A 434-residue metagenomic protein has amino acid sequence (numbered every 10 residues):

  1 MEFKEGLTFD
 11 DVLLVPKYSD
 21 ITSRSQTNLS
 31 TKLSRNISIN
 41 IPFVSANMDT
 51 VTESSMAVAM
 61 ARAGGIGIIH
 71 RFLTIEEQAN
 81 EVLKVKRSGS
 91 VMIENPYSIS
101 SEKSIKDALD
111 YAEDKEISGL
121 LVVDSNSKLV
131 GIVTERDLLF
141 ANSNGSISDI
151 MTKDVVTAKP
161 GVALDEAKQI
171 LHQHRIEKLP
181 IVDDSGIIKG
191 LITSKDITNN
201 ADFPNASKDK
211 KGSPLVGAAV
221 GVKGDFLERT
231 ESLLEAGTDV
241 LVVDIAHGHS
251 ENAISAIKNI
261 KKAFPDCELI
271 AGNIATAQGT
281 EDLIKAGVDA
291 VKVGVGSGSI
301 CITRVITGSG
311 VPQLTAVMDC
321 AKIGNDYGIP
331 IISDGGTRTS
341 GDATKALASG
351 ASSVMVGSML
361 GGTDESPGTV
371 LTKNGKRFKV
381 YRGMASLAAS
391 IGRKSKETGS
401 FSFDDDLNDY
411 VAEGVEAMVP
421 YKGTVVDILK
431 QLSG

Functional and structural regions predicted by a protein language model:
M1-Y18, T22-S25, S100, K159 (+4 more regions): Alpha/beta catalytic cores of nucleotide-metabolism and tRNA/nucleoside-modifying enzymes
S23-N40, A46-M48, E77-K115, V122-D124 (+5 more regions): Bateman/CBS regulatory modules and CBS-like beta-alpha motifs in cytosolic regions of diverse proteins
S25, T74-L83, I187-S207, D225-E228 (+4 more regions): Active-site-adjacent beta->alpha loops and helix N-cap segments on the catalytic face of soluble alpha/beta enzymes
S38-V44, V91-P96, D209-A219, I260-A275 (+2 more regions): Short beta-strand/loop segments at the ligand-binding rim of alpha/beta enzyme cores
S54-A57, A108-L109, I147, A167-K168 (+5 more regions): Generic hydrophobic/aromatic pocket-lining and core-packing "Φ" positions
S55-V58, E228-A236, A275-V293, S333 (+1 more regions): Catalytic cores of alpha/beta
R62-E77, D184, T238-S250, D289-T307 (+1 more regions): Glycine-rich phosphate-binding active-site loops on the catalytic face of alpha/beta enzymes
I69-F72, S98-I99, G119-L121, T157-K159 (+6 more regions): Catalytic beta/alpha-barrel core
